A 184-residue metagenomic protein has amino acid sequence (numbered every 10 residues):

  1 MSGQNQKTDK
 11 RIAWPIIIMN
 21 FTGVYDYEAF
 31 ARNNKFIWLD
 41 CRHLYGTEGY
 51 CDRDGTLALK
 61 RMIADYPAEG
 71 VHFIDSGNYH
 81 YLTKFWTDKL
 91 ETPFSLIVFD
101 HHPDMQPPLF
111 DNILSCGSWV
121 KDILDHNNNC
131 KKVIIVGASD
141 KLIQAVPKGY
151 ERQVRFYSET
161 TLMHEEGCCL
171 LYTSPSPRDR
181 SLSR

Functional and structural regions predicted by a protein language model:
S2-R53: N-terminal glycine-rich anion-binding loop in soluble enzyme alpha/beta folds
A13-T22, H72-D75, S95-V98: Short, hydrophobic/glycine-enriched beta-strand segments
M19, F99, R178, R184: Active-site flanking residues adjacent to catalytic metal/cofactor-binding acidic residues
D26-A29, K141-V146: Short, charged/polar "capping" segments at the starts of alpha-helices and the immediately preceding loops
R42-E69, S76: Active-site-flanking structural segment that lines cofactor/substrate pockets
I74-K141: Active-site histidine-anchored catalytic micro-motif
N112-D122, K141-L142, F156-L171: Active-site glycine-rich loop that binds ribose-phosphate moieties when present
Y172-D179: Conserved small/polar residues in nucleotide/adenosyl-binding loops
